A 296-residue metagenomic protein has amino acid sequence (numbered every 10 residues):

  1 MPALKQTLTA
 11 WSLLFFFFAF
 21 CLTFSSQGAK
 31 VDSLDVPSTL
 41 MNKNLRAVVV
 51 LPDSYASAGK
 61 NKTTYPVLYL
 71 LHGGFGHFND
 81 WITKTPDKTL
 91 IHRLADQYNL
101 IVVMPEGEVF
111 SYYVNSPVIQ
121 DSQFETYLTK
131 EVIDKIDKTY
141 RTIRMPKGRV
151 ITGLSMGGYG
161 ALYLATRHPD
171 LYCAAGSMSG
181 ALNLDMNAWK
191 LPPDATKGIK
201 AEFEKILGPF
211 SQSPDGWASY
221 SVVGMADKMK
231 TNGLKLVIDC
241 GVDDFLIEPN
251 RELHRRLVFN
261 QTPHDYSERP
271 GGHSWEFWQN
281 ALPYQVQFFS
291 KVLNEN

Functional and structural regions predicted by a protein language model:
M1-L13: Bacterial N-terminal signal peptides that target proteins for export
A3-K5, A19, T152: Compositionally biased, low-complexity segments enriched in small residues
L8-A10, F24-Q27, K130: N-terminal compositionally biased, intrinsically disordered segments and leader/signal-like regions
S12-T23: Bacterial N-terminal signal peptides
G28-N296: Non-catalytic cap/lid and distal C-terminal segments of serine-dependent acyl enzymes
